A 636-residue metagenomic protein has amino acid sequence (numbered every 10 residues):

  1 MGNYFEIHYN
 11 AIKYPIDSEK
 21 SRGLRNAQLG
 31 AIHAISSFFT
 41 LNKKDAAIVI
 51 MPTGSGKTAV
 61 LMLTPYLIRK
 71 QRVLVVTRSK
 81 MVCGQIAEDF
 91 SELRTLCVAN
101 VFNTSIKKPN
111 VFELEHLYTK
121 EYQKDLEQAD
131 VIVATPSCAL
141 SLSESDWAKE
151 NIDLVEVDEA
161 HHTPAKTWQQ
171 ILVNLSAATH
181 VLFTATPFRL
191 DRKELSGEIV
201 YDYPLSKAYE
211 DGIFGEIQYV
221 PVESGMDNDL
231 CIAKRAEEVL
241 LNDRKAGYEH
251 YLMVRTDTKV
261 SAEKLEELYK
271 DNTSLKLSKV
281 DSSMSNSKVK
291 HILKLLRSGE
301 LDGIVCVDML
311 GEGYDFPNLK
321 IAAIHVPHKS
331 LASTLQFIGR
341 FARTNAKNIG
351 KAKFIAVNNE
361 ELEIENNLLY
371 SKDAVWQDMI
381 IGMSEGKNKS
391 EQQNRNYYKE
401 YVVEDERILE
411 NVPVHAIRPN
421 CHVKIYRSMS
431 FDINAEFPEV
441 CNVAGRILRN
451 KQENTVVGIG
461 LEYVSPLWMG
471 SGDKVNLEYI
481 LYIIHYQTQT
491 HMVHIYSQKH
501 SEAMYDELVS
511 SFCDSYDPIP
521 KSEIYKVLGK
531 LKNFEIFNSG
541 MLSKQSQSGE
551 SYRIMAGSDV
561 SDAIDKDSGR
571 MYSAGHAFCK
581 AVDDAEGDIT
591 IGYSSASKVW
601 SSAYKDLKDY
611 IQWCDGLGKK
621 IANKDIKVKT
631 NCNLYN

Functional and structural regions predicted by a protein language model:
L41-T64: Walker A/P-loop
V60-C97, D257-A262: Conserved Walker A/P-loop ATP-binding site and its immediately adjacent core in helicase/helicase-like ATPase domains
M81-E115, D271-L275: Conserved helix-turn-beta segment of the N-terminal RecA-like "Helicase ATP-binding" lobe in SF1/SF2 helicases
T119-E156, T163-Q170, C306-V307: Conserved RecA-like ASCE ATPase "motif II neighborhood" in helicase/translocase motors
L154, H161-G215: Post-DEXD/H (motif II) to motif III coupling segment of the RecA-like Helicase ATP-binding lobe
I199-V260, L268-Y269: Conserved interdomain linker/interface between the two RecA-like ATPase lobes of SF2 helicase motors
S282-M383: Conserved RecA-like P-loop NTPase helicase motor core
I349-E436: Long, hydrophobic alpha-helical segments
